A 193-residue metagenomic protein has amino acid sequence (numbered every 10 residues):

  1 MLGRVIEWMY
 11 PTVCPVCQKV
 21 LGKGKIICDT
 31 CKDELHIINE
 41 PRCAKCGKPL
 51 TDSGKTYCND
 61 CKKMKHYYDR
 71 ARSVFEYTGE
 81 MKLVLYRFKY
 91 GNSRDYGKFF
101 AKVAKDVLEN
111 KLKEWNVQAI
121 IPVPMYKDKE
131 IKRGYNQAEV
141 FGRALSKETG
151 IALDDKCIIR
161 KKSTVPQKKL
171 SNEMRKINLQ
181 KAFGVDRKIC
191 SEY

Functional and structural regions predicted by a protein language model:
M1-Y193: Glycine-rich phosphate/pyrophosphate-handling loop used in enzymes and phosphotransfer proteins
